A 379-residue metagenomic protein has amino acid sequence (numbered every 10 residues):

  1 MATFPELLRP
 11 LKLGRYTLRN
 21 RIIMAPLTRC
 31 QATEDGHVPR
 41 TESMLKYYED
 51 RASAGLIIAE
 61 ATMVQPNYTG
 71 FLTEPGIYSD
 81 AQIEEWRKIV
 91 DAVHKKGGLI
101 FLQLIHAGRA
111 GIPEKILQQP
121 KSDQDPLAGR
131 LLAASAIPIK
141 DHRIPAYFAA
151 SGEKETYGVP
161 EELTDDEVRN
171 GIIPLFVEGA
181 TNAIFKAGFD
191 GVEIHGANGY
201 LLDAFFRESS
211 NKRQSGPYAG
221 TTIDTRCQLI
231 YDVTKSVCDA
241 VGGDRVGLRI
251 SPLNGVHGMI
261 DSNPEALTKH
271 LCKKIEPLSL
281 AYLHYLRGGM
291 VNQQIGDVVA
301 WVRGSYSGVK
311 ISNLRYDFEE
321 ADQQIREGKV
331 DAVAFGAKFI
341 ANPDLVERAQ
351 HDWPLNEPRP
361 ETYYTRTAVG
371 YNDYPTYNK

Functional and structural regions predicted by a protein language model:
M1-K379: Flavin-dependent oxidoreductase catalytic cores
